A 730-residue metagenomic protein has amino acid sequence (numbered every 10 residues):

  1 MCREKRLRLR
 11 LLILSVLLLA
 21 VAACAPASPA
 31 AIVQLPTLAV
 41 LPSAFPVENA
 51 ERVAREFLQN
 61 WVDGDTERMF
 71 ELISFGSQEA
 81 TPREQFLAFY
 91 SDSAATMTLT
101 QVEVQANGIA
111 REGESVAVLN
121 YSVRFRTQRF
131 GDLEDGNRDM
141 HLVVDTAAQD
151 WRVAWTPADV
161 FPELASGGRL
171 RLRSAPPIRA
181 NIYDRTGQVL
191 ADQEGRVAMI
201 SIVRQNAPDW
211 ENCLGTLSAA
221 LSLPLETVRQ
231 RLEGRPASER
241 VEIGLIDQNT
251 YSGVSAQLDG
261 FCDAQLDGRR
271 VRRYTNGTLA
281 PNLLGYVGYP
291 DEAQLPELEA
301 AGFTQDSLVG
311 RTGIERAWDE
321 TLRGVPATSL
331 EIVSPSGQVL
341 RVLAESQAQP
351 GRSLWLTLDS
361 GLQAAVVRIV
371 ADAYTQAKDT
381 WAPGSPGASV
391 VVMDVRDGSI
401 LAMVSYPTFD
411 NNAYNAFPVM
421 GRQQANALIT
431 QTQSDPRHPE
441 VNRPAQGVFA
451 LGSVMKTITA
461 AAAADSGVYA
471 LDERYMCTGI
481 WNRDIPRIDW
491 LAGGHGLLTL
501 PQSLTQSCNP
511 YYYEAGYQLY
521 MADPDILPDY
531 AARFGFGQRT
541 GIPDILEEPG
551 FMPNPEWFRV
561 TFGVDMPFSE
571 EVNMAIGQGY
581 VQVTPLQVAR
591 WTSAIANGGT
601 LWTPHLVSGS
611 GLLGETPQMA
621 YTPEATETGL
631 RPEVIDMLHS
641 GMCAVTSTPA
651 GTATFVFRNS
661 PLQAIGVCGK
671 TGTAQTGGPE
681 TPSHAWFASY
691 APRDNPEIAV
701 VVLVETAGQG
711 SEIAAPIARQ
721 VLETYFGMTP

Functional and structural regions predicted by a protein language model:
A20-A23: C-terminal motif of bacterial Sec signal peptides marking the signal peptidase cleavage site
A25-Q59, D63: Short, low-complexity N-terminal intrinsically disordered segments enriched in polar/charged residues
F45, E51-R52, E56, T66-V118: Short solvent-exposed beta->alpha transition segments
L99, E114-N120, D135-N137, A148-D150 (+24 more regions): Extracytoplasmic
N120-R126, G131-D135, V143, R152-L164 (+4 more regions): Small/polar-residue-rich segments within soluble enzyme cores
N137-V144, A688: Hydrophobic/aromatic beta-strand elements that line small-molecule binding cavities or substrate pockets in beta-rich
E331-E345, L358, A388-V702, T706 (+1 more regions): Beta-lactam-recognizing serine transpeptidase/beta-lactamase-like catalytic domain environment
V339-A388: Conserved, well-ordered alpha-helix/loop/beta-strand core segments that scaffold catalytic motifs
